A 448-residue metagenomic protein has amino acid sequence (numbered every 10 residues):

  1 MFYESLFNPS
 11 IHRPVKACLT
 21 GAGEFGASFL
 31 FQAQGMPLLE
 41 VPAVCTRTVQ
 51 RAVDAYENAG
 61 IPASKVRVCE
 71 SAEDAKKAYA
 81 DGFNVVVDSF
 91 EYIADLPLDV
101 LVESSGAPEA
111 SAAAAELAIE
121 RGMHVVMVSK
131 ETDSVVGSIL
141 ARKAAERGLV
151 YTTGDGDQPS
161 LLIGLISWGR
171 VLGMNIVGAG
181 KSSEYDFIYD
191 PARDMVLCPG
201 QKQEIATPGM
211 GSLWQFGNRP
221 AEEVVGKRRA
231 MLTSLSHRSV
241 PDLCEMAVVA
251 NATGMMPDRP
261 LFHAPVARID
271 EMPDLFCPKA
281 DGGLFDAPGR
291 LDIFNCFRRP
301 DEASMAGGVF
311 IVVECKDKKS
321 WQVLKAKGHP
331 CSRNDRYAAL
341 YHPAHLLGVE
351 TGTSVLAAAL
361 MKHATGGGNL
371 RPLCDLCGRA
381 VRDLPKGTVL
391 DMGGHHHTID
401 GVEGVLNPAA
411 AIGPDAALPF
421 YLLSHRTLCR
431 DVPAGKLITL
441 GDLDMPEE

Functional and structural regions predicted by a protein language model:
M1-F7, Q203-E448: C-terminal catalytic/substrate-binding lobe primarily of soluble NAD(P)-dependent oxidoreductases
M1-L117: N-terminal glycine-/serine-/threonine-rich beta1-alpha1-beta2 phosphate-ribose binding loop of Rossmann-like
A43, V102-E103, V125-V128, Y151-G154: Short catalytic-loop micro-motif centered on adjacent basic/acidic residues
R47, G106, K130-D133, G156-D157 (+3 more regions): Short, ordered loop/turn segments at secondary-structure junctions
Q50-R51, T132-G137, Q158-L162, S183-F187 (+1 more regions): Short gly/pro/ser/thr-enriched loop/turn and capping motifs at secondary-structure boundaries
E109-R121, S129-D157, L162, S167-W168: Rossmann-fold NAD(P)-binding glycine/threonine-rich loop
A144, G148, T152-A230: Rossmann-like NAD(P)H-binding beta-loop-alpha module
